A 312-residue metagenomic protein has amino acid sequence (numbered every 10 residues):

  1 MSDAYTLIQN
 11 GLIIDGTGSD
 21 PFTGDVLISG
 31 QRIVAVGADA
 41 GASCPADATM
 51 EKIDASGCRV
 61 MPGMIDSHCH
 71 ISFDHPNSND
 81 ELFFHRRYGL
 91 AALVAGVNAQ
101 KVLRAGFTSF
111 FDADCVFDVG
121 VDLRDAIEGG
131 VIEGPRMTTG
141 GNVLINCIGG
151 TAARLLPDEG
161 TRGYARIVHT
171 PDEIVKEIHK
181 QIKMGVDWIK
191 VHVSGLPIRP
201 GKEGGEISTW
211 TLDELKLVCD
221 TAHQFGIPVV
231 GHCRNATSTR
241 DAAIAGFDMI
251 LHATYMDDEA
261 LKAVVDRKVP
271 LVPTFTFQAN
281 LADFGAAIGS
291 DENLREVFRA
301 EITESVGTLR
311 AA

Functional and structural regions predicted by a protein language model:
S2-L7, I13-M61: Histidine-rich, glycine-flanked metal-binding segment
G11, V26, Q31, G57 (+9 more regions): Divalent metal-coordination and catalytic microenvironments
C58-G129, C147-G150, A242-A245: Metal-associated gating/positioning segment near the N- to mid-region
G63-D80, G140-R162, L215-K216, D283-G289: N-terminal small/glycine-rich loop or linker at the start of catalytic domains across soluble metabolic enzymes
D80-L93, R154-K176, P228-V230, R295: Active-site mouth loops of central-metabolism enzymes
V94-G120, E133-V143, V186-R199, I227-P228 (+2 more regions): Divalent metal-dependent hydrolysis catalytic cores, especially in the metallo-beta-lactamase
R154-D213: Active-site gating/metal-coordination segments in enzymes
V193-R310: Active-site core of metal-dependent hydrolases
